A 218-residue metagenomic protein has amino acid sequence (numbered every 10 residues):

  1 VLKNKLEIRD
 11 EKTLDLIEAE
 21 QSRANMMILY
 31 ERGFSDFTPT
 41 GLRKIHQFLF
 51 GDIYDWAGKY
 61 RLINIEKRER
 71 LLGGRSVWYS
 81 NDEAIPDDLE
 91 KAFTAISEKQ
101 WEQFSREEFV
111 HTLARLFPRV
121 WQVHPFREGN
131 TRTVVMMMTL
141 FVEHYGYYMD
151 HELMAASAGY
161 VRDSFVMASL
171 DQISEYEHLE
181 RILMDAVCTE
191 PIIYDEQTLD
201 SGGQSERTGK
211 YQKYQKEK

Functional and structural regions predicted by a protein language model:
V1-K218: FIC/Doc superfamily catalytic core
